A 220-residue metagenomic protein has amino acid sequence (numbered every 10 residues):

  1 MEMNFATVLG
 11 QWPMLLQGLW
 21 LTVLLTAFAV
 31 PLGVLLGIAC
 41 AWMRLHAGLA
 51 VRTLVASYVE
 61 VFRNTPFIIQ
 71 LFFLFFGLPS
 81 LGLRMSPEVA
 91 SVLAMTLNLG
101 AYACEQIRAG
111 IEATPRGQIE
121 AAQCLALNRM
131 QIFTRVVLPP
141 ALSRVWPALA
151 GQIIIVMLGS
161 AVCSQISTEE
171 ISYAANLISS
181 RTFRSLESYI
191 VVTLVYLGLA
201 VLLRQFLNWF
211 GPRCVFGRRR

Functional and structural regions predicted by a protein language model:
M1-R220: Transmembrane alpha-helices and adjacent helix-loop boundaries
